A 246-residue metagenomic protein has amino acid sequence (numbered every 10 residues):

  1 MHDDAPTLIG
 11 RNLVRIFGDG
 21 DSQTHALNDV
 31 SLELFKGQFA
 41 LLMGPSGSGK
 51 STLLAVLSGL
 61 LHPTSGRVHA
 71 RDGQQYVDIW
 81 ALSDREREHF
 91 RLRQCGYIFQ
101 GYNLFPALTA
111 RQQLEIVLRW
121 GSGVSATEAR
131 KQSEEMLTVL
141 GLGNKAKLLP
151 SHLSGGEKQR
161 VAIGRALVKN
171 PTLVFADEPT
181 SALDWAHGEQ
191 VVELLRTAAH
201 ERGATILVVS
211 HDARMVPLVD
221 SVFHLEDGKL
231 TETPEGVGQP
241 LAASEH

Functional and structural regions predicted by a protein language model:
M1-I16, E232-H246: ABC-family P-loop ATPase nucleotide-binding domain
T7-L225: ABC family nucleotide-binding domain
V222-E235: H-loop (His-switch) and adjacent beta-strand-loop-beta switch element of ABC-type ATPase nucleotide-binding domains
